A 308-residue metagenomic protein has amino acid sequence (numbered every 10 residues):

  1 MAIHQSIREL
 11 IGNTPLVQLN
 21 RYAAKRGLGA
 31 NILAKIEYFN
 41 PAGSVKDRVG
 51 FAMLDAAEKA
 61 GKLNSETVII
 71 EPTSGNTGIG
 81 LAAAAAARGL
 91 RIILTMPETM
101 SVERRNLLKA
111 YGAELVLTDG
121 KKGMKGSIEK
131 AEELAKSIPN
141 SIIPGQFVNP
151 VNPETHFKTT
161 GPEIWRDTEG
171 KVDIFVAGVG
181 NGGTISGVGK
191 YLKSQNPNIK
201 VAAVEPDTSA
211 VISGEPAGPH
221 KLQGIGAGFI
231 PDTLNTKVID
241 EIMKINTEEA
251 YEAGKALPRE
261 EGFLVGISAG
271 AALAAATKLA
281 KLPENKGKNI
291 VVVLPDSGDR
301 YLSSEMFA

Functional and structural regions predicted by a protein language model:
M1-A308: PLP-dependent amino-acid enzyme catalytic core
